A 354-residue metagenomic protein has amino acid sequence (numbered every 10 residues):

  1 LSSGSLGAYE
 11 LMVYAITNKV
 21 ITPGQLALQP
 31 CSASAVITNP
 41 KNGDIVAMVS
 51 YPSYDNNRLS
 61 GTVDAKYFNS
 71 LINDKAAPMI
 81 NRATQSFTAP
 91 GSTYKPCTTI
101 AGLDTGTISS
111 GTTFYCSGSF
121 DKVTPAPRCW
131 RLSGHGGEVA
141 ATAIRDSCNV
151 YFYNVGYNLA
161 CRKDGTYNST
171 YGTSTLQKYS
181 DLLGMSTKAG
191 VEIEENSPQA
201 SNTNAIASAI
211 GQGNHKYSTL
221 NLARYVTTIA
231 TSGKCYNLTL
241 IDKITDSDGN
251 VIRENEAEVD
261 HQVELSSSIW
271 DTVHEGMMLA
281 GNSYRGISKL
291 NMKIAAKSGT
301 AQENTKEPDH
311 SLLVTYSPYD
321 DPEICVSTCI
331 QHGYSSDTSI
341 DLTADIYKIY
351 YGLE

Functional and structural regions predicted by a protein language model:
L1-H332: Beta-lactam-recognizing serine transpeptidase/beta-lactamase-like catalytic domain environment
L222, S335-A344: Short, charged, low-complexity patches
V251-E258, A344-E354: Short, gly/Ser/Thr-rich active-site loops of penicillin-recognizing serine hydrolases
E323, S335-D337, L353: Intrinsically disordered, low-complexity acidic/polar segments
